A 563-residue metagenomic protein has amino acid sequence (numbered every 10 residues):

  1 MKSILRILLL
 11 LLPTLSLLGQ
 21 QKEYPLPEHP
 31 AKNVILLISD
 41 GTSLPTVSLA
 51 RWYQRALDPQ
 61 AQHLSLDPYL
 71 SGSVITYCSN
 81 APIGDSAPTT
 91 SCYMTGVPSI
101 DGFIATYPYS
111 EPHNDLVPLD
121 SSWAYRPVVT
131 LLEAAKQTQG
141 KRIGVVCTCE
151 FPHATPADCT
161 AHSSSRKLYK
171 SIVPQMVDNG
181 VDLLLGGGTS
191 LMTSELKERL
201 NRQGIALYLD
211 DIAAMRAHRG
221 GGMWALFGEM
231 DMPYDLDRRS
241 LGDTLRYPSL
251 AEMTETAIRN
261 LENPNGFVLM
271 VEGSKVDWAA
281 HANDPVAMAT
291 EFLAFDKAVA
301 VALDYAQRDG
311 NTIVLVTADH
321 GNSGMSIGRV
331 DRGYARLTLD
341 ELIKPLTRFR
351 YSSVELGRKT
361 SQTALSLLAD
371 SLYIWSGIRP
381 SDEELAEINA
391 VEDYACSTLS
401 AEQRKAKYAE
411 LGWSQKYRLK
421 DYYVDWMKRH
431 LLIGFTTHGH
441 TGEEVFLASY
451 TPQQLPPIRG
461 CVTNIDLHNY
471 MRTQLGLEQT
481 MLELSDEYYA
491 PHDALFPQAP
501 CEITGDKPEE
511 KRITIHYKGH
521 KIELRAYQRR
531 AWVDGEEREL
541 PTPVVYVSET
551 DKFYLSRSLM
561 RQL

Functional and structural regions predicted by a protein language model:
M1-K22: Bacterial Sec-dependent N-terminal signal peptides
Q20-K32: Short N-terminal segments immediately surrounding and downstream of signal-peptide cleavage
E23-Y24, Y77-A81, L132: Short secondary-structure capping/turn segments at boundaries of alpha-helices and beta-strands
H29-G41, P45-T46, R51, W123-T138: Active-site-adjacent structural elements in enzyme catalytic domains
A31-N33, T42-S48, W52-C92, I100 (+3 more regions): A post-motif C-terminal structural segment
L36-L37, V145, V316: Structural beta-sheet core signal
V97-V181, G188: Extracytoplasmic mature domains of secreted/periplasmic and thylakoid-lumen proteins
